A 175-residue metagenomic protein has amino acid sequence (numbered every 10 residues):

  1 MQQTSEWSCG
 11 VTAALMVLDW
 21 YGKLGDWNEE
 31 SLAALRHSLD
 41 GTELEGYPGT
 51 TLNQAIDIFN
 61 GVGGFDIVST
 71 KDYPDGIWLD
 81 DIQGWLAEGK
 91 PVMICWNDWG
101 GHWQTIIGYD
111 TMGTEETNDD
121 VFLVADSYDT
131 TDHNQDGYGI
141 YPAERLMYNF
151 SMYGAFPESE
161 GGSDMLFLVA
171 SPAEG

Functional and structural regions predicted by a protein language model:
M1-Y73, F156, G162-M165, A170-G175: Cysteine-nucleophile protease catalytic domains, especially the papain-like/related folds used in DUB/UBL proteases
V11, L15-L18, L24-D26, R36 (+6 more regions): Generic ordered-secondary-structure signal
A13-A14, W20-G22, E30-S31, C95 (+4 more regions): Generic detector of ordered, mature protein regions
K23-L24, E43-T50, G76, T114 (+1 more regions): Short, exposed beta-strand "edge-strand" segments with a Pro/Gly-rich flavor and a Y/T-containing core
A55-D66, W99-I106, S127-G137: Short, surface-exposed, charge-dense and proline/glycine-enriched linear segments
K71-S127: Active-site-adjacent substructure of cysteine-protease-like catalytic cores
Y109-G175: Noncatalytic regulatory segments and standalone regulatory/sensor domains
